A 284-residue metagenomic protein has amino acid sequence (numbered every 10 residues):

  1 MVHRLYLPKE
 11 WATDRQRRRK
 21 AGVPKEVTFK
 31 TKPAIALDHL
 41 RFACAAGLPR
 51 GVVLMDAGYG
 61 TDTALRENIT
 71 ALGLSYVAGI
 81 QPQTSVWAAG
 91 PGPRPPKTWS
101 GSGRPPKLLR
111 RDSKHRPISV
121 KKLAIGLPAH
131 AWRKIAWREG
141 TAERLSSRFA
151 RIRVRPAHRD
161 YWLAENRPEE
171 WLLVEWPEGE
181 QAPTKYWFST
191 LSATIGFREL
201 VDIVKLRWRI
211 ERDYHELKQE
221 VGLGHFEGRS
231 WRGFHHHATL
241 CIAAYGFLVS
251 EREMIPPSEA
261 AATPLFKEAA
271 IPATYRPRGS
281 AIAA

Functional and structural regions predicted by a protein language model:
M1-T28, V77, Q81, V86-R209: An anionic, glycine-rich sequence signature occurring as long contiguous blocks
K30-G51: Short, basic/hydrophobic alpha-helical segments
A45, L65-S75: Short, surface-exposed basic-aromatic patches at helix termini and helix-loop junctions that form
V52-T61, Y76, W187, W208-L217 (+1 more regions): Short, conserved catalytic/metal-binding motifs centered on acidic residues
G60-T63, V86-W87: Beta-rich nucleic-acid/ligand-interaction surfaces
A64, S189, F197-V204, Q219-H236: Short, solvent-exposed helix-loop connector elements
A238-V249: Short, hydrophobic/amphipathic alpha-helical patches that form generic packing surfaces within helical domains
L248-A281: Conserved nucleotidyltransferase catalytic core and NTase-mimicking acidic/glycine-rich helix/loop elements in nucleic
